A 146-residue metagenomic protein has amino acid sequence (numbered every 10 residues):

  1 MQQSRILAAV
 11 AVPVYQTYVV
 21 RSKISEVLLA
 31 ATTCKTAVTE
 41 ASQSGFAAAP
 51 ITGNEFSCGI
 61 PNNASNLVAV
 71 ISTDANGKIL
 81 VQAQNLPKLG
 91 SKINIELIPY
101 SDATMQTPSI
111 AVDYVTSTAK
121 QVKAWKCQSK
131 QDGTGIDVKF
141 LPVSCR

Functional and structural regions predicted by a protein language model:
M1-E26, A30-C34: N-terminal single-pass transmembrane signal-anchor helix
S25-E55: Extended, polar beta-sheet/loop recognition surfaces of beta-rich domains that mediate binding to diverse ligands
Q43-R146: Periplasmic/extracellular, small/polar-rich flexible segments of pilin-like filament-forming proteins
